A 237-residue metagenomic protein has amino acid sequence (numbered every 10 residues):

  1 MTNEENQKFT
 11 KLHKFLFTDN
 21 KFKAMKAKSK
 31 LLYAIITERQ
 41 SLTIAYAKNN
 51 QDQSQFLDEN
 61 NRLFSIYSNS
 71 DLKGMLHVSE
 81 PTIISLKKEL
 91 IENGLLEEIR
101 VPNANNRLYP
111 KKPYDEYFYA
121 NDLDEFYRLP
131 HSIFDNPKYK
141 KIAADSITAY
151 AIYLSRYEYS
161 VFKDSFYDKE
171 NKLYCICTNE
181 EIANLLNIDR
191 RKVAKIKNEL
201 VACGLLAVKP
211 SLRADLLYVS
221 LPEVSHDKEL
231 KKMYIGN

Functional and structural regions predicted by a protein language model:
M1-Y67, N105, K112-C177: Short recognition helix of helix-turn-helix/winged-helix DNA-binding domains
Y33-A34, R190, M233: Hydrophobic transmembrane signal anchors and adjacent membrane-proximal interface regions, especially in viral
S41-L108, Y159-E223: Winged helix-turn-helix DNA-binding recognition segment
F118, N198, A202, E223-N237: Charged low-complexity intrinsically disordered patches
